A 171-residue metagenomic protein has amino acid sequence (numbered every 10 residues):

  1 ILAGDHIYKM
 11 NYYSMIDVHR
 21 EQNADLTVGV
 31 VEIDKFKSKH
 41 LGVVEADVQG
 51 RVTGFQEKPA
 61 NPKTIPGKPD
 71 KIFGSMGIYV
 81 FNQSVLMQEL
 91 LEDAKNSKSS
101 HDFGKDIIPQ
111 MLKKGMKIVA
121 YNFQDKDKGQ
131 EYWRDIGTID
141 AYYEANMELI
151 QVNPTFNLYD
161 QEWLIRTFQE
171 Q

Functional and structural regions predicted by a protein language model:
I1, L26-G29, A120: Structural beta-sheet core signal
I1-I7: Short beta-strand-to-loop acidic/aromatic patch adjacent to the donor-nucleotide binding site
H6, K35, D127: Short histidine/acidic/glycine/proline-rich micro-motifs that form metal- and phosphate-coordinating active-site loops
H6, Y79, I139: Gly/Ser/Thr-rich beta-alpha loop segments that engage phosphate groups in nucleotides
K9-Q83: Conserved core of the sugar-phosphate nucleotidyltransferase
Q83-S84, Q88-Q171: Left-handed beta-helix
